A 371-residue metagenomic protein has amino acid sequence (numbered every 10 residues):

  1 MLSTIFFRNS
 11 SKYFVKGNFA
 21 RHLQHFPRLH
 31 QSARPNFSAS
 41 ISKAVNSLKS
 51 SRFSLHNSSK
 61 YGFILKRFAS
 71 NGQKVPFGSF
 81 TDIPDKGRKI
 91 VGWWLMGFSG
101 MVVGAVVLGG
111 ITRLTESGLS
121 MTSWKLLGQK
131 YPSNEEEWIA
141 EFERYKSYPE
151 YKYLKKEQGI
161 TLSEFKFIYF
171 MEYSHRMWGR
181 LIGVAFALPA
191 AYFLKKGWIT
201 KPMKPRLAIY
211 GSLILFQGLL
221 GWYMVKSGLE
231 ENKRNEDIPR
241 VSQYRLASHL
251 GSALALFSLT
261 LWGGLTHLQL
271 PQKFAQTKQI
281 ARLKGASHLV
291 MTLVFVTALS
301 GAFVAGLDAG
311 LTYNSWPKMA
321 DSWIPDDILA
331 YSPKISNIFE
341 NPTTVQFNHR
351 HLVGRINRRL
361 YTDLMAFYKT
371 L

Functional and structural regions predicted by a protein language model:
M1-S47: N-terminal chloroplast transit peptides
L2-I5, S42, N46-L371: Polytopic transmembrane helical bundles with strong interfacial aromatic enrichment
